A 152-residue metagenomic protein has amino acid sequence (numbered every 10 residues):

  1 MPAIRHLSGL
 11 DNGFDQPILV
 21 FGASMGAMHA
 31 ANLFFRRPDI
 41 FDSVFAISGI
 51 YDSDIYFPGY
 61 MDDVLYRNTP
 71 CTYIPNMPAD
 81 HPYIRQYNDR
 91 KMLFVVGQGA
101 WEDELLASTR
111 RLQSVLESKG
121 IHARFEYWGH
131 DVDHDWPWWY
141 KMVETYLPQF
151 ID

Functional and structural regions predicted by a protein language model:
M1-D152: Non-catalytic cap/lid and distal C-terminal segments of serine-dependent acyl enzymes
